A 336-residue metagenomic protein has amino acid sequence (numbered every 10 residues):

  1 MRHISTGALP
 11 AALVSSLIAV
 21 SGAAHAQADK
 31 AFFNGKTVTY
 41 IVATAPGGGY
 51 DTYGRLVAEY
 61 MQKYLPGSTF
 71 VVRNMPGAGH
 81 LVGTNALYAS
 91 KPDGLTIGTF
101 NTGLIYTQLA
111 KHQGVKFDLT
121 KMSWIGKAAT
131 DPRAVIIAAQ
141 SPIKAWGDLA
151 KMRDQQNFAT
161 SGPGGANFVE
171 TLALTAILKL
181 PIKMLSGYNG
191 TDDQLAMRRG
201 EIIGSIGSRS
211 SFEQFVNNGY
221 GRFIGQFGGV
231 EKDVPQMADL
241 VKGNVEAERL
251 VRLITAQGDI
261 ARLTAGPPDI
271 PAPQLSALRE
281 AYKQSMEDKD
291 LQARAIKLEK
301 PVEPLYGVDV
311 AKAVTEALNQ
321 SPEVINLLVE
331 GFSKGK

Functional and structural regions predicted by a protein language model:
A8-V20: Bacterial N-terminal signal peptides
G22-A26: Sec/Tat signal peptide C-region and signal peptidase I cleavage site
Q27-D29, R73: Boundary of Sec targeting at the N-terminus
N34-K36, K232, L240-K242, I270-K336: An extracytoplasmic/periplasmic, membrane-proximal ligand-sensing/linker region
V38, K63-L65, A86-T96, Q108-D193 (+2 more regions): Hinge/capping helix and adjacent helix->loop/strand transition within the periplasmic-binding protein
T39-G54, G77-G79, A159-A166: Extracytoplasmic "Venus flytrap"
G47-P66, F168-A176, F215: Short, polar/charged alpha-helical segment
A159-D239: Ligand-binding pocket segment of bilobal, Venus flytrap-like solute-binding proteins
